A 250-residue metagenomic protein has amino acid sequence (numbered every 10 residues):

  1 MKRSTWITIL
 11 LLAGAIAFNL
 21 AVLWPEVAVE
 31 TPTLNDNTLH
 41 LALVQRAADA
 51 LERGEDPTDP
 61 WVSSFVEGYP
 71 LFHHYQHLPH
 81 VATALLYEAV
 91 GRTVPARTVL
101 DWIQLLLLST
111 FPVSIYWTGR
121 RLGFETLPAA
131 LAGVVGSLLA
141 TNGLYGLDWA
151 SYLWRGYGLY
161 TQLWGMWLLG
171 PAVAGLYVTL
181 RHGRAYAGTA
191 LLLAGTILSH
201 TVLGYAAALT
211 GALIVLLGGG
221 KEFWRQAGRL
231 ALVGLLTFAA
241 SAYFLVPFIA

Functional and structural regions predicted by a protein language model:
M1-A250: Membrane-embedded transmembrane-helix bundle of lipid-linked glycan/lipid transferases
